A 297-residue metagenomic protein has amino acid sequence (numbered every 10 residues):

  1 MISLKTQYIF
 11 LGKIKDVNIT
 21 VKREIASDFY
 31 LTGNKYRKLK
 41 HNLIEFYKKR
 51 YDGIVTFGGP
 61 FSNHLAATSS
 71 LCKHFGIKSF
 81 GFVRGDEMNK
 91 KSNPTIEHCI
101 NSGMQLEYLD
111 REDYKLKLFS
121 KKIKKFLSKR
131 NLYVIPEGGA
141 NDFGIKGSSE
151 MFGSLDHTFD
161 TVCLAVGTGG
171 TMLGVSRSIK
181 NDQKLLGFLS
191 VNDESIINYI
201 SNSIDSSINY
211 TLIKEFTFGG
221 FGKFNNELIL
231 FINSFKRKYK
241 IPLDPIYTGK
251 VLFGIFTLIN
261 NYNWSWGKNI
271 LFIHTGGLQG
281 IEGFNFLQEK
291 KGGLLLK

Functional and structural regions predicted by a protein language model:
M1-K297: PLP-dependent amino-acid enzyme catalytic core
